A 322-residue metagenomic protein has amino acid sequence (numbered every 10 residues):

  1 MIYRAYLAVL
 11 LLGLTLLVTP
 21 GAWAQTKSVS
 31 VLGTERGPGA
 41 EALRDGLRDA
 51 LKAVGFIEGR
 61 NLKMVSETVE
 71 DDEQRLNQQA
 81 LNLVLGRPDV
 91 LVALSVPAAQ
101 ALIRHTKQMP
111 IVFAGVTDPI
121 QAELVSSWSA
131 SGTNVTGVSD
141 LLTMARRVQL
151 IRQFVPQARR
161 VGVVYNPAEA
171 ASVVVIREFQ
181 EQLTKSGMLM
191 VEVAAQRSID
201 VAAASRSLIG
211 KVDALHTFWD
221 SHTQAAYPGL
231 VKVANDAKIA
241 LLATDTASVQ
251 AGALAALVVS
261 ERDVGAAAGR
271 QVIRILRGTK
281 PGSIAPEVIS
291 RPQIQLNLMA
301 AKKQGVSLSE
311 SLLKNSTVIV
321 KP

Functional and structural regions predicted by a protein language model:
M1-P322: Short hydrophobic alpha-helices and adjacent helix-cap/hinge residues
